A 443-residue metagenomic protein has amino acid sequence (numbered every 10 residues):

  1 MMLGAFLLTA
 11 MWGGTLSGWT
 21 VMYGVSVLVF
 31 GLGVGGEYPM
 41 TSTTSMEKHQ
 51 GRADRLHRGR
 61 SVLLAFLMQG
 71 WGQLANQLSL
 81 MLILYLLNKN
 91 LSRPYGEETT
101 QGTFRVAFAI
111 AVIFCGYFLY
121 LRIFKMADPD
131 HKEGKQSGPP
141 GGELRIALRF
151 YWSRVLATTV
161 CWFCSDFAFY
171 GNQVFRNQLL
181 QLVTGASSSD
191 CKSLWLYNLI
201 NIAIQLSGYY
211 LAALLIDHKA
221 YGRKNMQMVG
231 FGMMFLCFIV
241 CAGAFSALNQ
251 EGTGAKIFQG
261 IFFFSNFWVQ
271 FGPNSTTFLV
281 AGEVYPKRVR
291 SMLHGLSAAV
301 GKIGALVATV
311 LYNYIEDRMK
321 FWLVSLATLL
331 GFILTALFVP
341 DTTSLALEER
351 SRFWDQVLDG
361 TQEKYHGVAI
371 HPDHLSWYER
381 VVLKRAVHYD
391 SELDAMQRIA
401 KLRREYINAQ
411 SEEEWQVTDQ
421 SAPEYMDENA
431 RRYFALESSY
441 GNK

Functional and structural regions predicted by a protein language model:
M1-K443: Alpha-helical transmembrane bundle of multi-pass membrane proteins
